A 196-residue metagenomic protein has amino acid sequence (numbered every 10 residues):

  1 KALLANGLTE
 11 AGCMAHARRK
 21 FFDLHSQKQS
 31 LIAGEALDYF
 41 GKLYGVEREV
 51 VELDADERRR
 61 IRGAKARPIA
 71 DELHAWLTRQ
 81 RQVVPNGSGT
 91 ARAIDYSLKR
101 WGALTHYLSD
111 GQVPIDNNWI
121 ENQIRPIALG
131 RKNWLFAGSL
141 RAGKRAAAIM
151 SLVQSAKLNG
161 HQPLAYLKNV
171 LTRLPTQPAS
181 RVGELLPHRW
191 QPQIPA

Functional and structural regions predicted by a protein language model:
K1-A196: Catalytic center-proximal scaffold of phosphoryl-transfer enzymes
